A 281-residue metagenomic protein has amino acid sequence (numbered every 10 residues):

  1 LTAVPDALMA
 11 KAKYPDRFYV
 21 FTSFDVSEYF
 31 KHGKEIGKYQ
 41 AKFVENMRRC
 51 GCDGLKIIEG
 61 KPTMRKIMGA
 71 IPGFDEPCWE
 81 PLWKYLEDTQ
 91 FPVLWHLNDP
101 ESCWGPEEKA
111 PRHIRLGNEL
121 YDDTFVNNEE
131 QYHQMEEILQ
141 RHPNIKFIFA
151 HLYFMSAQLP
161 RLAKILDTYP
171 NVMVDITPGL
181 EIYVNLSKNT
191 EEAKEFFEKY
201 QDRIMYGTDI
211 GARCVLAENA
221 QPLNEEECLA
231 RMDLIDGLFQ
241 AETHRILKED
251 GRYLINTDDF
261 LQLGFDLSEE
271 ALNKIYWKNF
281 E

Functional and structural regions predicted by a protein language model:
A3-E119, T124, M173, P178-L180: Active-site gating/metal-coordination segments in enzymes
A3-K11, H32-V44, W104-A110, N128-Q140 (+2 more regions): Distinct, well-ordered alpha-helical segments
Y14, D88-T89, H142-P143, T168-Y169 (+1 more regions): Helix C-cap/helix->beta junction micro-motif
L120, R141-I148: Short, surface-exposed connector motifs at secondary-structure boundaries
E130-E137, K146-E281: H/E-rich (His + Asp/Glu) clusters that bind or coordinate divalent metals
